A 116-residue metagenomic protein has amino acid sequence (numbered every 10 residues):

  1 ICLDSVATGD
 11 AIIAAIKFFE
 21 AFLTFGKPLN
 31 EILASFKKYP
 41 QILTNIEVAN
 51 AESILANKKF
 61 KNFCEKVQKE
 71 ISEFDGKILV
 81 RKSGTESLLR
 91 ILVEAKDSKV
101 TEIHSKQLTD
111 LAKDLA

Functional and structural regions predicted by a protein language model:
I1-A116: Phosphate-binding and adjacent anionic-ligand microenvironments
